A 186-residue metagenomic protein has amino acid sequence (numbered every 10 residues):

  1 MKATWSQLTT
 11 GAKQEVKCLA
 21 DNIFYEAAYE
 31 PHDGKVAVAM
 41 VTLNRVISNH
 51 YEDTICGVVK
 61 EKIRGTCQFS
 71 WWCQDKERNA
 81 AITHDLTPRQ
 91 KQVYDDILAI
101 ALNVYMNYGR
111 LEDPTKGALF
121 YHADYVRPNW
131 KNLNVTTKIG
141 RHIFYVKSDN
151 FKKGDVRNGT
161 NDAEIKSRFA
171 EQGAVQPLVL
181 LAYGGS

Functional and structural regions predicted by a protein language model:
M1-S186: Bacterial extracytoplasmic/cell-wall-associated proteins, especially those involved in peptidoglycan
